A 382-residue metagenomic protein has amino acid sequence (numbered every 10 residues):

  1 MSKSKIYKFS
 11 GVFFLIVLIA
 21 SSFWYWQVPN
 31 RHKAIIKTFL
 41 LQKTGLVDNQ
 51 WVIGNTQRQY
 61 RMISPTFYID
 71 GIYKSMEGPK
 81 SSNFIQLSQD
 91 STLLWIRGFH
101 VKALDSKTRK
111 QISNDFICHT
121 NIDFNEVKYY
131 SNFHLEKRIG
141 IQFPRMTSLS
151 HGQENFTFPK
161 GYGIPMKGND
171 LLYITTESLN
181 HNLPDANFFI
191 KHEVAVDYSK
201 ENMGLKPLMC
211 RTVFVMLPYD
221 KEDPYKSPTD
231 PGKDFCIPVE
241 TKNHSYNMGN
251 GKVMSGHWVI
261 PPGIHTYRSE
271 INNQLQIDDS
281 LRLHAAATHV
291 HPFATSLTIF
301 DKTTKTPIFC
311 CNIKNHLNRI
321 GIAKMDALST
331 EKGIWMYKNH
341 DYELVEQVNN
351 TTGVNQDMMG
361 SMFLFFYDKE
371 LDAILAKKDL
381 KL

Functional and structural regions predicted by a protein language model:
M1-I16: N-terminal Sec-pathway targeting helices
V17-F23: Hydrophobic h-region of N-terminal signal peptides that target proteins for export in Gram-negative bacteria
F23-L382: Beta-strand-centric surfaces of beta-sandwich/beta-rich domains
